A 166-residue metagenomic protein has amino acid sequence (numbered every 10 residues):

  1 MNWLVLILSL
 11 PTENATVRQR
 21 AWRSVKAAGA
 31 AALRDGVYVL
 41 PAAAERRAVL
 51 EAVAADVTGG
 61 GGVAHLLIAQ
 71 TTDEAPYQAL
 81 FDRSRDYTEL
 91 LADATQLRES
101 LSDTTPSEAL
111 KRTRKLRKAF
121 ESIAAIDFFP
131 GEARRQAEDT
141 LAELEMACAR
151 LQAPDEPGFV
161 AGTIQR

Functional and structural regions predicted by a protein language model:
M1-S102, A125, L141-L144: Positively charged, polar, low-complexity stretches
R46, T105, A109, F129-A133: Residue-level recognition of alpha-helical structural elements
S102-R112, A149: Non-catalytic alpha-helical scaffolds and adjoining flexible linkers that form interface surfaces for assembly
A109-I123: Amphipathic, non-membrane alpha-helical rod segments
A119-R166: Glycine-rich, aromatic-bearing surface loops/beta-hairpins
